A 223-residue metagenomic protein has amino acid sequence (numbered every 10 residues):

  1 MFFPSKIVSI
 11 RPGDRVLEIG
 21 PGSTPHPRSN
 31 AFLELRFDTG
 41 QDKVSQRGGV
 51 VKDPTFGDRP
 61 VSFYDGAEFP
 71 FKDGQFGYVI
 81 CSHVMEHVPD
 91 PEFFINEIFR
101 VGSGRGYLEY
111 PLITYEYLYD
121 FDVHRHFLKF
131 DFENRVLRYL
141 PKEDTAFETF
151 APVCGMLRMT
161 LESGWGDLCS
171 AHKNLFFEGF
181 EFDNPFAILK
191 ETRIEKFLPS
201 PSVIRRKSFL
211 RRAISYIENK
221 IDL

Functional and structural regions predicted by a protein language model:
S5-V8, P12-Y115: Conserved SAM-binding loop
P54-F56, F63, E92-F99, G104-L223: S-adenosyl-L-methionine-dependent methyltransferase catalytic module, highlighting the catalytic core
